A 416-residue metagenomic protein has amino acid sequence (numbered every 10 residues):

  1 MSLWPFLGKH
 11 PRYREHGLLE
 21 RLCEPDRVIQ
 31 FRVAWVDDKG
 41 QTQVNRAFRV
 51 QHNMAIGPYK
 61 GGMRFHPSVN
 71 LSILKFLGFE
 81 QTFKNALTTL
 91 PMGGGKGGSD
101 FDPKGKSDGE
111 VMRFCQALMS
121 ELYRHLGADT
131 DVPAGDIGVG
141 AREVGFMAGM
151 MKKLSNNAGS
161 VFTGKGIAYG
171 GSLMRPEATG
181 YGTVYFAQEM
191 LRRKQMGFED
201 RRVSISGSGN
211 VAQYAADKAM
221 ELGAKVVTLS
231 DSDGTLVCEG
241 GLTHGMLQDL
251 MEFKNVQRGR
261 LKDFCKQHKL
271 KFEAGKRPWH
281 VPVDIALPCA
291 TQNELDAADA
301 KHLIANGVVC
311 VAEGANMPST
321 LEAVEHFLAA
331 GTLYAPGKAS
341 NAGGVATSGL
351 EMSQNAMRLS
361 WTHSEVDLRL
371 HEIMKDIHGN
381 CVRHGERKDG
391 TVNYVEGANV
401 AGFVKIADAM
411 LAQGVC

Functional and structural regions predicted by a protein language model:
M1-M174, D408-Q413: N-terminal ligand-binding/catalytic initiation module
L74-L77, M147, T183-L191, A215 (+3 more regions): Buried hydrophobic packing segments
E110, R142-G149, L173, Y214-K218 (+5 more regions): Short acidic, glycine/serine/threonine-rich loops at helix termini
T130-A134, A158-F162, I205, T228-D231 (+4 more regions): General beta-strand structural signal in soluble alpha/beta enzymes
T163-G166, G171-P282: Glycine-rich phosphate/diphosphate-binding loop of Rossmann-like nucleotide-binding domains
M190, H302-C416: Adenosine-phosphate binding glycine-rich loop
G234-Y334, A339: Rossmann-like adenosine-cofactor binding region
